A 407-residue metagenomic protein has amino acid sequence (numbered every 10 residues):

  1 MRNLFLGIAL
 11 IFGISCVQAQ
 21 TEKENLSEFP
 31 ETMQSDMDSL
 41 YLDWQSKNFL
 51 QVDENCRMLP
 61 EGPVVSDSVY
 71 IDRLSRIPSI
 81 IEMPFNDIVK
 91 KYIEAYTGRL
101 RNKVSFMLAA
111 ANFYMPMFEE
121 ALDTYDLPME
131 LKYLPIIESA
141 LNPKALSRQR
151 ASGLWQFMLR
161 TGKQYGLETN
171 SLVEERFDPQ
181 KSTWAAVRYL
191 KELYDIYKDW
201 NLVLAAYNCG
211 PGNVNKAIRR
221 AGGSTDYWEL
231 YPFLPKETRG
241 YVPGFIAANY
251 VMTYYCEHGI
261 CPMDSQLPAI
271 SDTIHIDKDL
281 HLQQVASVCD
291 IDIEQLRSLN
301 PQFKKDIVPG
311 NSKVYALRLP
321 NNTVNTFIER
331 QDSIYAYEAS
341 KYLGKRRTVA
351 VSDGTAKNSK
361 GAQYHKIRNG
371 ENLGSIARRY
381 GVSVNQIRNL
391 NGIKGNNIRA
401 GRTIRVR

Functional and structural regions predicted by a protein language model:
M1-N25: Bacterial Sec-dependent N-terminal signal peptides
C16-Y125: An acidic, Gly/Ser/Thr/Pro-rich helix-cap/linker signature
T97-L108, F118-E120, T124, L141-A151 (+7 more regions): Second-shell loop/turn segments in exported
L127-K144, V203-G210, R297-N300, I387-N391 (+1 more regions): Short, functionally critical alpha-helical segments immediately adjacent to catalytic or ligand/cofactor-binding
A140-R148, K163-Y165, L193-I196, P211-T225 (+2 more regions): Secretory-pathway/luminal and periplasmic proteins that interact with or process carbohydrate-rich
Q149-S171, T183-A185, L190, V214-A217 (+1 more regions): Substrate-binding/active-site groove segments that recognize and process beta-1,4-linked N-acetyl-hexosamine
L234, L299-I334, Q363-K366, V382-R407: Extracellular LysM carbohydrate-binding repeats and other cell-envelope/extracellular binding modules
M263-I293, A350-N385, K394-V406: Primarily a LysM-type cell-wall glycan-binding module
